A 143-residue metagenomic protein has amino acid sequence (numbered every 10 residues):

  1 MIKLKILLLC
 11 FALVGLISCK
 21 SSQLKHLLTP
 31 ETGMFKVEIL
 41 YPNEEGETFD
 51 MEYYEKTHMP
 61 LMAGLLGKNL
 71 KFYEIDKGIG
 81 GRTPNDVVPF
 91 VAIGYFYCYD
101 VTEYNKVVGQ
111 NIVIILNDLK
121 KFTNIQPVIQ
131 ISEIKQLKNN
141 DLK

Functional and structural regions predicted by a protein language model:
M1-L27: Bacterial Sec-dependent N-terminal signal peptides
C19-K143: Macromolecular interaction modules
